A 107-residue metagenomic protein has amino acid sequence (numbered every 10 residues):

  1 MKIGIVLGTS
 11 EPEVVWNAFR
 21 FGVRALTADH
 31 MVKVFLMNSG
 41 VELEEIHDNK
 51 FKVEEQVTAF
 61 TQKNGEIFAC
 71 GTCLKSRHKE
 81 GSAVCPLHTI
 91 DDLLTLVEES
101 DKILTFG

Functional and structural regions predicted by a protein language model:
I3-W16, V41-D48: Short, glycine-rich nucleotide/cofactor-binding loops
V14-A28: Histidine-anchored nucleotide/phosphate-binding helix
R20, N49-E54, P86-T89: Charged helix-capping and loop-helix junction motifs
G22, V32-N38, I67-G71: Short internal beta-strands
D29, N64, S100-D101: Short, well-ordered alpha-helix to beta-strand connector turns
N38-L43, L74-K75: Short active-site-proximal "capping" loops at secondary-structure junctions
K50-S76: A glycine-rich helix N-cap at a beta->alpha junction
K75-F106: C-terminal structural segments of small proteins and small subunits
